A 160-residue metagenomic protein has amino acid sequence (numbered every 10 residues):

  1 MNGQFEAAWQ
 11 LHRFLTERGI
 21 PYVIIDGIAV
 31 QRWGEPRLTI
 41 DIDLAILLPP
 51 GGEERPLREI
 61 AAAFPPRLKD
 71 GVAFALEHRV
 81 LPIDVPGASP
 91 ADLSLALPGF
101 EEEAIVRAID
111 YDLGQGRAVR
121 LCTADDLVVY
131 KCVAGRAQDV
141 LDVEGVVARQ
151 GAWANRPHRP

Functional and structural regions predicted by a protein language model:
M1-P160: Compositionally biased terminal segments of proteins
